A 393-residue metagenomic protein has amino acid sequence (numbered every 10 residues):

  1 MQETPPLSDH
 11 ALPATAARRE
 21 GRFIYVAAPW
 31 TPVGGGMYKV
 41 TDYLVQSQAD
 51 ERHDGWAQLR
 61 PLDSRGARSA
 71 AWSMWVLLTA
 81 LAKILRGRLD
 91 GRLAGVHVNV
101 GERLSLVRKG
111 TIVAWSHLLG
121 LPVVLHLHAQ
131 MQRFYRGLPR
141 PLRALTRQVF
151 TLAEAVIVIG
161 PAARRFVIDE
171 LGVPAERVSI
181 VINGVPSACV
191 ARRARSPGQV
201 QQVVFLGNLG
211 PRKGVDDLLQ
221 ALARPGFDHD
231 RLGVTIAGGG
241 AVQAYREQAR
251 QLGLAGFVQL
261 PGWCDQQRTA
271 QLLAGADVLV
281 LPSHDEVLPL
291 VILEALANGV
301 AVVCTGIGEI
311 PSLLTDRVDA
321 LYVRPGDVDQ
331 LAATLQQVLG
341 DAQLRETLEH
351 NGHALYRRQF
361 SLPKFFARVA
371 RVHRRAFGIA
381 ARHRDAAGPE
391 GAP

Functional and structural regions predicted by a protein language model:
Y25-V26, A194-L222, T235: Conserved donor-binding/catalytic core segment of Leloir-type glycosyltransferases
T146-R147, T151-A191: Donor nucleotide-sugar binding/catalytic pocket of nucleotide-sugar-dependent glycosyltransferases
R246-C264: Nucleotide-activated donor-binding/catalytic signature segment of Leloir-type glycosyltransferases, i.e., the conserved
W263-C264, Q271-A276: Short alpha-helical donor nucleotide-sugar binding micro-motif in glycosyltransferases
H284: Aromatic "clamp/platform" in nucleotide-sugar-dependent glycosyltransferases that forms part of the donor/acceptor
A301-C304: Short hydrophobic beta-strand element within catalytic cores of glycosyltransferases and related nucleotide-activated
D316-R317, L321-V328, Q337-A342: Conserved acidic donor-binding segment of nucleotide-sugar-dependent glycosyltransferases
Q337, L344-Q359, F365: A short, well-ordered alpha-helix in the C-terminal region of glycosyltransferases
